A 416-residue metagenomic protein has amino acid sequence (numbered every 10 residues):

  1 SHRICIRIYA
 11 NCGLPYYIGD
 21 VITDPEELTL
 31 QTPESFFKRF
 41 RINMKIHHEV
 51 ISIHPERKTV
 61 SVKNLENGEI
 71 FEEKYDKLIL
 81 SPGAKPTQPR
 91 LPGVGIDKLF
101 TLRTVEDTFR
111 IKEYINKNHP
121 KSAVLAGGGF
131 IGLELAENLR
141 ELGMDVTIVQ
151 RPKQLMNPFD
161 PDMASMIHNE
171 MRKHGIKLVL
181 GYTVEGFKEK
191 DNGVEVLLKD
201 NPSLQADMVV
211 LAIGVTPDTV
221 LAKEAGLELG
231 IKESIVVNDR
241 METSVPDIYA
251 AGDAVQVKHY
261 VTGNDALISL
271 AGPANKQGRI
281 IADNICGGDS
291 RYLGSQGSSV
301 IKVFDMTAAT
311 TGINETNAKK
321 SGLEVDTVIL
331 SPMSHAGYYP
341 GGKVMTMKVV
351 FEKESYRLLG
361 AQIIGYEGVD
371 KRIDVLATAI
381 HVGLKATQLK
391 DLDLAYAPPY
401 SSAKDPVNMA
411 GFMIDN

Functional and structural regions predicted by a protein language model:
S1, I213, D305-T311, K319-N416: Flexible, glycine-rich terminal cap/loop adjacent to redox cofactors in electron-transfer oxidoreductases
S1-H47, A136-F159: Beta1-alpha1 glycine-rich phosphate/pyrophosphate-binding loop at the start of Rossmann-like nucleotide-binding domains
L28-T29, S122-A123, F130-K188, L267-A274 (+2 more regions): Rossmann-like dinucleotide-binding cores of NAD(P)H-dependent redox enzymes
R39, K45-E66, E73, E141-D239: A Rossmann-like FAD-binding core segment of flavoenzymes
E73-G83, A126, L204-G214, G278 (+1 more regions): Short hydrophobic core segments
L80-L142, K177, I231, V237-D239: Glycine-rich dinucleotide-binding loop and its adjacent helix/turn
G95-H119, E195, S203-D283, V375-V382: FAD-site-proximal beta/loop scaffold in flavoenzymes
V237, A251-N314, P399-N416: A conserved FAD-binding loop/helix module that cradles the flavin
